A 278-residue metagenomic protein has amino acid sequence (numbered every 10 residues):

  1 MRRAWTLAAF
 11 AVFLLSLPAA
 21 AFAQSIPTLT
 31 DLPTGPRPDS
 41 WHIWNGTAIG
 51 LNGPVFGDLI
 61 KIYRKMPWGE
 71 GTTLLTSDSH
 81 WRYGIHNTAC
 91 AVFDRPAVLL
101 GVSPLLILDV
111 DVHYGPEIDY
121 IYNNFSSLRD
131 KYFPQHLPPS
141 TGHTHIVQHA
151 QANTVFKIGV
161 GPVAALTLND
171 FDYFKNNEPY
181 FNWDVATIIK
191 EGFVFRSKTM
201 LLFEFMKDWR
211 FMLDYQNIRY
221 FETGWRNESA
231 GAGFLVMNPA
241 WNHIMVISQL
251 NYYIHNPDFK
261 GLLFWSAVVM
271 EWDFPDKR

Functional and structural regions predicted by a protein language model:
M1-A8: Bacterial N-terminal signal peptides that target proteins for export
A8-P18: Bacterial N-terminal signal peptides
A23-T73, D78-H80, G84-T88, E271-R278: Short glycine/proline- and aromatic-enriched beta-strand/turn motifs that initiate or cap beta-hairpins
A23-W44, L105-K207, Y215, G224-W241 (+1 more regions): Outer-membrane pore/translocation modules
V55-L59, I218-Y220, S229: Generic detector of solvent-exposed, compositionally biased contiguous segments
L75-N123: Outer membrane beta-barrel
R210: Conserved active-site beta-strand-loop modules that form the wall/rim of enzyme catalytic pockets and either contain
